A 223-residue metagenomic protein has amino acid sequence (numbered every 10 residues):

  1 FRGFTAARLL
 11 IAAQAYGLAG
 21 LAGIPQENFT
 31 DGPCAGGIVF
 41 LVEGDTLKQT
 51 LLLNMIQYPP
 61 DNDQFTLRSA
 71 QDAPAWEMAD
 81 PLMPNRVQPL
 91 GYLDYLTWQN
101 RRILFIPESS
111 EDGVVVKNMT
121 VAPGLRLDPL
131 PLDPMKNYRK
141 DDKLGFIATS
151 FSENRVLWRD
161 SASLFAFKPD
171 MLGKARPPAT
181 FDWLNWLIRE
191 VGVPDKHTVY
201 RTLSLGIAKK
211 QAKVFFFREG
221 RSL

Functional and structural regions predicted by a protein language model:
F1, A12-L223: Extended alpha-helical scaffolding segments
G3-A6: Cys/His-coordinated zinc-binding microdomains
